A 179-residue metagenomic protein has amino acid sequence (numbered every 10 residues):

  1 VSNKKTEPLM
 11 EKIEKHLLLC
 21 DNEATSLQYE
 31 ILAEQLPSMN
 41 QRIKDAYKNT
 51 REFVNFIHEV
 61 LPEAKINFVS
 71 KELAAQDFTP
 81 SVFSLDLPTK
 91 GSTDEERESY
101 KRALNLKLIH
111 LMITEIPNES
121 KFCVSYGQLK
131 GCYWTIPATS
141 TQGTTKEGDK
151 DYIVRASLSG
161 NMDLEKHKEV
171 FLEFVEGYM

Functional and structural regions predicted by a protein language model:
V1-K150, S159-D163, G177: Active-site C-terminal subdomain of aminotransferase-like
K166, E173-Y178: Terminal helix/beta-alpha structural elements that buttress the NAD(P)+-binding lobe
